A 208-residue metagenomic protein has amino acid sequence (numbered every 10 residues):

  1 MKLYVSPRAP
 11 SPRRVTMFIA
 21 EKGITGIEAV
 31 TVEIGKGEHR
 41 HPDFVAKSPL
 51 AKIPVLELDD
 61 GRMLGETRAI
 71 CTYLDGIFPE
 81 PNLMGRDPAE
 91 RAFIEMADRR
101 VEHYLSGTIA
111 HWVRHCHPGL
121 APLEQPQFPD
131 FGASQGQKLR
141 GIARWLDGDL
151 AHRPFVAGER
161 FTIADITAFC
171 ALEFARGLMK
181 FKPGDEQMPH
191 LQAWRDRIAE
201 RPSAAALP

Functional and structural regions predicted by a protein language model:
M1-P129: GST-like domain detector, emphasizing the conserved glutathione-binding G-site in the N-terminal thioredoxin-like
V101-E200: GST-like fold's C-terminal all-alpha helical module
A206-P208: Short, flexible loop/turn segments with low-complexity composition
